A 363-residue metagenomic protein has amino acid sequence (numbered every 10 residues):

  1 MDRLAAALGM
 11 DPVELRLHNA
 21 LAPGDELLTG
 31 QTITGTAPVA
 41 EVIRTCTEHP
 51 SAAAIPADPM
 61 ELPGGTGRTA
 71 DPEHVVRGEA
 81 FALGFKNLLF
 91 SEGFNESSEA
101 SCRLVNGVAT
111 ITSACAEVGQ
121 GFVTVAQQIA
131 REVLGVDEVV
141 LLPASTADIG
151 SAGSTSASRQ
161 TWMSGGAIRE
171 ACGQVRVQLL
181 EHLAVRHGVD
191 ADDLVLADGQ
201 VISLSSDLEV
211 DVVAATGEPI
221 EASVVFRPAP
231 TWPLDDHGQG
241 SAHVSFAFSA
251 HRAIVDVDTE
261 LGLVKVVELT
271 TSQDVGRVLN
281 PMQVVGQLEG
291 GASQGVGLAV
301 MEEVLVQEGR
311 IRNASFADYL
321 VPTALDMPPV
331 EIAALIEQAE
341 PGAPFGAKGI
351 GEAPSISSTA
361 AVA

Functional and structural regions predicted by a protein language model:
M1-E41, C46-E48, A57-A363: Cofactor-binding beta-sheet edge motifs in enzyme active sites
